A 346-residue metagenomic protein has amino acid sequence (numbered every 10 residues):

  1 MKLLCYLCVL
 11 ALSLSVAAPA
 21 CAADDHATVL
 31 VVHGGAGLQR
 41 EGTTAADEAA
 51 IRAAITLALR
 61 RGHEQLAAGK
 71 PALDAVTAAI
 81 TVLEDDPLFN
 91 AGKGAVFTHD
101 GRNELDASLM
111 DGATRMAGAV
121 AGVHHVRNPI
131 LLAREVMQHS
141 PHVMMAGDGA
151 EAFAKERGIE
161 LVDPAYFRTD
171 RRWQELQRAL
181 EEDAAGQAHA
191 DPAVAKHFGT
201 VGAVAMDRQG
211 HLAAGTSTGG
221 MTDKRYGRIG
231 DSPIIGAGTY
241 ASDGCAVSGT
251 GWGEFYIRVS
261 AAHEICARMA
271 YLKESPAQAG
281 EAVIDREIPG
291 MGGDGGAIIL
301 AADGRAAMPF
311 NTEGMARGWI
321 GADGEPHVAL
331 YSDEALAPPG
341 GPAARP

Functional and structural regions predicted by a protein language model:
M1-K2: N-terminal secretory signal peptides that target proteins for export/translocation
C5-A17: Bacterial N-terminal signal peptides
A18-A22: Sec/Tat signal peptide C-region and signal peptidase I cleavage site
A23-P346: Alpha/propeptide regions of enzymes that mature by internal proteolysis
